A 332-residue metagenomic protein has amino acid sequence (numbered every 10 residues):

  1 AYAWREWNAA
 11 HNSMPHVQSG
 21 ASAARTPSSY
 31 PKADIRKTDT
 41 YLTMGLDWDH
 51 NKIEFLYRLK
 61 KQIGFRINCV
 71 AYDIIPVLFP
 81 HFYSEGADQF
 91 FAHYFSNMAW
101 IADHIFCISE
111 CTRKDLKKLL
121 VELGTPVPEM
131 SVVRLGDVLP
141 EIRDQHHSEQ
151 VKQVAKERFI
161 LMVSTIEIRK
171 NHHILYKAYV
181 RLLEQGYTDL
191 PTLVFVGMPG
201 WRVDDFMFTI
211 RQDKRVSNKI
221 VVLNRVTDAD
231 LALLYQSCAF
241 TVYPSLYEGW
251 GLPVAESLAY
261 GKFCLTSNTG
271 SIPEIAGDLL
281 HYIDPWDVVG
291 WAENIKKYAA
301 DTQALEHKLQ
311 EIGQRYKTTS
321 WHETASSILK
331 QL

Functional and structural regions predicted by a protein language model:
A1-L332: Carbohydrate transferase catalytic cores enriched for Leloir-type hexosyltransferases
